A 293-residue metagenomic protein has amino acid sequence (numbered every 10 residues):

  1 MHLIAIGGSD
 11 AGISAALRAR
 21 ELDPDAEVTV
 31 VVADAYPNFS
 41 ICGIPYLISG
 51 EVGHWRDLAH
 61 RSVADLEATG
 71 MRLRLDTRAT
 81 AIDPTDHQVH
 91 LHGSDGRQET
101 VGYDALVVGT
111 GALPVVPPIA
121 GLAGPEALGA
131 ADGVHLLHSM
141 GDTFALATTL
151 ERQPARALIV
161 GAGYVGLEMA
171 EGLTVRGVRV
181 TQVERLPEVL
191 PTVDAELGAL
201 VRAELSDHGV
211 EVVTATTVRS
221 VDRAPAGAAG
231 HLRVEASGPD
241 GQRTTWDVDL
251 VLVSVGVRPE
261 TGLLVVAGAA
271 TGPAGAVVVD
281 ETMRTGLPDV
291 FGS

Functional and structural regions predicted by a protein language model:
M1-R72, A157, A170-V193: Beta1-alpha1 glycine-rich phosphate/pyrophosphate-binding loop at the start of Rossmann-like nucleotide-binding domains
D10-I13, A35, A112-P114, G141 (+4 more regions): Residue-level detector of alpha-helix initiation sites
T69-D83, H208-V218: A conserved beta-strand/loop element that lines the FAD pocket in flavoprotein oxidoreductases
G93, T110-G111, V255-G256: Glycine-rich, N-terminal phosphate-binding loop of Rossmann-like dinucleotide-binding domains
G96-A105, G241-L250, G286: Core beta-strand elements of the Rossmann-like FAD/NAD(P) dinucleotide-binding domain in flavoenzyme oxidoreductases
T110-R176, V279-E281: Glycine-rich dinucleotide-binding loop and its adjacent helix/turn
G129-Q153, T245-S293: FAD-site-proximal beta/loop scaffold in flavoenzymes
